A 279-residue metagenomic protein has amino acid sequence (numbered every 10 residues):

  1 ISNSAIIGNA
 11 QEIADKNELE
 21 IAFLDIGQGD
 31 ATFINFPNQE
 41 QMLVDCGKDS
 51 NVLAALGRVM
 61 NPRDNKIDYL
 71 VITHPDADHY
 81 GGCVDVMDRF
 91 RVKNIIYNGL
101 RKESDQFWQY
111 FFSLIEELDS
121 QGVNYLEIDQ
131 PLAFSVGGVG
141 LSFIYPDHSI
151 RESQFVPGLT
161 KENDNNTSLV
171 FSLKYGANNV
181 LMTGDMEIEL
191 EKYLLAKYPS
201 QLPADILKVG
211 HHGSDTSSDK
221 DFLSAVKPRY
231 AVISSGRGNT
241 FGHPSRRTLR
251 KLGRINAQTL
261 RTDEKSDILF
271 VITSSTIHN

Functional and structural regions predicted by a protein language model:
I1-N279: Non-globular, low-confidence helical/coil segments that flank catalytic cores
